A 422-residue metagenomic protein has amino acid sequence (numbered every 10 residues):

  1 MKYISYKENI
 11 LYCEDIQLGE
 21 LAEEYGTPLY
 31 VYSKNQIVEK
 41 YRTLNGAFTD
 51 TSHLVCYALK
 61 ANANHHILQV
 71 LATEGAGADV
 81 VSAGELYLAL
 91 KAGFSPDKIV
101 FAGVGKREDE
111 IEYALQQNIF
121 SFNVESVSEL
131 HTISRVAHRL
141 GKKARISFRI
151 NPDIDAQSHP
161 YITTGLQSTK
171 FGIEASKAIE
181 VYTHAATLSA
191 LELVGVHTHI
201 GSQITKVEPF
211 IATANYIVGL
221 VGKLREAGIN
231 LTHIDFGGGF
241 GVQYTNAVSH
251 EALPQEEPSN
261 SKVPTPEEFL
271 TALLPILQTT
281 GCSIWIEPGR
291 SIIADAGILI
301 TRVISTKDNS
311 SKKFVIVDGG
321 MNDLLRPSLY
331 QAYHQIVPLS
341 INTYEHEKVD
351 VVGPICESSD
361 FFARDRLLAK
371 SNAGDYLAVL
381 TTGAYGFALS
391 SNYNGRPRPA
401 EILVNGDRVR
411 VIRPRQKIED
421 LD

Functional and structural regions predicted by a protein language model:
M1-A144, L188, E192, G219-G222 (+2 more regions): A charged N-terminal "starter" segment
Q17, S33-Q36, K40, A63-I67 (+17 more regions): General structural feature for long, well-ordered alpha-helical segments within catalytic domains of soluble enzymes
I37, K60, S82, A114 (+7 more regions): Conserved, mostly hydrophobic/aromatic
C56-Y57, A78, G103, F122-E125 (+4 more regions): Glycine- and other small-residue-rich loops at beta-strand/loop junctions that grip anionic moieties
A61-A63, G84, G105-K106, S126-S128 (+5 more regions): Active-site-proximal loop/turn and secondary-structure-junction residues that shape catalytic pockets, frequently
A78-D79, I99, F122, V196 (+3 more regions): Hydrophobic residues within beta-strands of alpha/beta enzymes
P152-S305, N394-R396: Active-site loop/helix belt of alpha/beta enzymes
A272, G281-D422: Charged (often Lys/Glu-rich) extended helix/loop segments that serve as interaction or gating elements
